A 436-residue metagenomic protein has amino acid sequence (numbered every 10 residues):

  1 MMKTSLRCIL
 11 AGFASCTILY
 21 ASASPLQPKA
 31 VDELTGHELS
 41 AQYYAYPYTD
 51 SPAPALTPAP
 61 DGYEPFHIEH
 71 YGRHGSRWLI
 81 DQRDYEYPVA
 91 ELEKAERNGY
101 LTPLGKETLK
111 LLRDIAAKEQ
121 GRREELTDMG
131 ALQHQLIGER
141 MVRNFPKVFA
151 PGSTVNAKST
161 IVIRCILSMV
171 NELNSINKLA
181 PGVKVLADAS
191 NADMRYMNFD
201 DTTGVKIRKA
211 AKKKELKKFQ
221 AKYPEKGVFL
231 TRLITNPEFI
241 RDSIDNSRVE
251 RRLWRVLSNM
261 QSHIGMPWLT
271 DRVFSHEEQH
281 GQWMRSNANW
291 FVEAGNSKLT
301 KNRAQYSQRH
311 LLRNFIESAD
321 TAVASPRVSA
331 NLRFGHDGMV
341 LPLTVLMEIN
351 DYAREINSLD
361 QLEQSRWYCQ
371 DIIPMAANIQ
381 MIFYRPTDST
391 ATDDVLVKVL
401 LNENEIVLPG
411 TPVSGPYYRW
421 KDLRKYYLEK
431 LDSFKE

Functional and structural regions predicted by a protein language model:
M1-P28: Bacterial Sec-dependent N-terminal signal peptides
S24-N156, T160-N331, G335-E436: Signature for phosphate-centric chemistry
